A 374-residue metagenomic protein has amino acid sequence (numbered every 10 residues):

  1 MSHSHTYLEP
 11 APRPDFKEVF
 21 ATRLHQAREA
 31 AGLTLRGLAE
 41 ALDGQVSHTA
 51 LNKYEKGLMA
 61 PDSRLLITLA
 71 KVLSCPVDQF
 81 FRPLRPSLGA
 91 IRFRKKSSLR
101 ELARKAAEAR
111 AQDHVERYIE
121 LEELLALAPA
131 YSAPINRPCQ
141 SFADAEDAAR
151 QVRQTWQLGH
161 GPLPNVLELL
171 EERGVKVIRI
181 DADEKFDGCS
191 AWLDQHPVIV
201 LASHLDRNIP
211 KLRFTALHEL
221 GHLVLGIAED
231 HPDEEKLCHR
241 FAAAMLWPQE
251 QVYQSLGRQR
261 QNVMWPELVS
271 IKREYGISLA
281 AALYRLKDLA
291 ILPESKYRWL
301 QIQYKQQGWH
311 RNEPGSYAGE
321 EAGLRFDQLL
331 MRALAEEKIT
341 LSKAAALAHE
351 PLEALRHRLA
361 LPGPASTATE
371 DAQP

Functional and structural regions predicted by a protein language model:
M1-P374: Active-site hotspot residues in diverse enzymes, especially metal/ion-binding acidic/histidine motifs
